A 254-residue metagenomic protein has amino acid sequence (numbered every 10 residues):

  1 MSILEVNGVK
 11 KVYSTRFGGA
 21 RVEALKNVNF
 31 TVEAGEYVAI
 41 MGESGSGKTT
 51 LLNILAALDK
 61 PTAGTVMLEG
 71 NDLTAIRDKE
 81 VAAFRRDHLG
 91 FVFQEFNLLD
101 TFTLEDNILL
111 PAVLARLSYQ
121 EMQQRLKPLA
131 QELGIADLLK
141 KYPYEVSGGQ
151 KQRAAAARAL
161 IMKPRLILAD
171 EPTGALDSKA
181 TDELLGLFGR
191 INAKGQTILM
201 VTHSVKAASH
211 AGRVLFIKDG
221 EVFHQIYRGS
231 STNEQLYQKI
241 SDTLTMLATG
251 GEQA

Functional and structural regions predicted by a protein language model:
A56: Helix-to-loop junction immediately C-terminal to a conserved catalytic motif
G64-D72: Conserved ABC transporter NBD signature motif
N71-D72, L109, V113, Q120-D137: Conserved ABC ATPase "signature" region
I135, L139, A159-L160: ABC ATPase C-loop
K141-Y144, I161-M162, K194: Conserved signature/switch motifs of ABC ATPase nucleotide-binding domains
Y142-V146, Q150-Q152: Conserved ABC ATPase signature
I167-D170: Catalytic Walker B motif of ABC-type/P-loop ATPase nucleotide-binding domains
E221-T245: Conserved beta-strand-loop-alpha-helix hinge in the C-terminal portion of ABC ATPase nucleotide-binding domains
